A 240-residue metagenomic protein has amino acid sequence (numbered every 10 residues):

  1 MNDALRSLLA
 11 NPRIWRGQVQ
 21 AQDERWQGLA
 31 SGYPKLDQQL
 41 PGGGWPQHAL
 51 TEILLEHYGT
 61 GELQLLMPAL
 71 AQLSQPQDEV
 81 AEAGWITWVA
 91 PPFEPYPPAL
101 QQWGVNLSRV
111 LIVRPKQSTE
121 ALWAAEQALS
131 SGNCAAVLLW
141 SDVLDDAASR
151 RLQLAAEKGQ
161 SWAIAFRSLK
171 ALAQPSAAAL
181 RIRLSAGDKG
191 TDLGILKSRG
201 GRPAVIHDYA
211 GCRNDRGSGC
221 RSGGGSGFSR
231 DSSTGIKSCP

Functional and structural regions predicted by a protein language model:
M1-W88, P92, Q102-L107, S198-G201 (+1 more regions): Detector for small/aliphatic-rich hydrophobic stretches
L36, I53, V110, V137 (+2 more regions): Conserved RecA-like P-loop NTPase ATPase core
L54, V89, I112-P115, L138-S141 (+1 more regions): Conserved beta-strand segments of the P-loop GTPase G domain that flank and frequently precede/overlap
L63-Q64, L122, S149-R150: Conserved strand-to-helix beginnings and helix N-cap segments that scaffold or border functional pockets
L70, A125-E126, L152-Q153: Generic hydrophobic/aromatic pocket-lining and core-packing "Φ" positions
A83-A135, D145-A147, E157-K158: Conserved nucleotide-cofactor-binding alpha/beta core module
L129-A173: A contiguous pocket-lining binding segment that forms or flanks enzyme active sites
R167-G219, G223, R230-D231, K237: Phosphate-binding/switch region of NTP-binding enzymes
